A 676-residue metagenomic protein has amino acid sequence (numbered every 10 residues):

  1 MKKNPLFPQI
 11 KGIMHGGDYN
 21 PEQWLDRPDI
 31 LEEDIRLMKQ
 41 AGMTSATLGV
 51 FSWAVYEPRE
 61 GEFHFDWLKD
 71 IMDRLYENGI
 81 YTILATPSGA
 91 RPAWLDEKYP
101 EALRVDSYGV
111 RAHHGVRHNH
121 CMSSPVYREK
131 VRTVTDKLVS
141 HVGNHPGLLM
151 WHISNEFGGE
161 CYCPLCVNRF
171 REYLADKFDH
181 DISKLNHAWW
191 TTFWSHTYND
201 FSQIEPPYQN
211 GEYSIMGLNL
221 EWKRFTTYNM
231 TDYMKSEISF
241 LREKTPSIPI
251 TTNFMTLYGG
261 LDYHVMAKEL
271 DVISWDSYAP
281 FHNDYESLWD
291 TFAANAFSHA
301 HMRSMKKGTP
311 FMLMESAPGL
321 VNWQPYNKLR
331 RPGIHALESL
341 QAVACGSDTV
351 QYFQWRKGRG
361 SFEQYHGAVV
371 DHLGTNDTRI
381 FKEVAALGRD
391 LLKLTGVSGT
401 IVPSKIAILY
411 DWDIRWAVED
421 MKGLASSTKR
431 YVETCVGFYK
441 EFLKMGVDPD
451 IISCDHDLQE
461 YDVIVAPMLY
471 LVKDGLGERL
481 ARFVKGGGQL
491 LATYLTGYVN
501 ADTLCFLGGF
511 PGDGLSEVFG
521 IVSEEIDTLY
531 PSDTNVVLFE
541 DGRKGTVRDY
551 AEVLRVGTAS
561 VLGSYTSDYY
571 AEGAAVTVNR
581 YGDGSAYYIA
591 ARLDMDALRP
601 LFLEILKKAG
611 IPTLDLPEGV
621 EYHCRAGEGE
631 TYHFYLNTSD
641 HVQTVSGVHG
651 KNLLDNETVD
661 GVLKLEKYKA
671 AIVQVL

Functional and structural regions predicted by a protein language model:
M1-S45, P58, D73, V397: N-terminal carbohydrate-binding accessory modules
K11-H15, G42-T44, Y76-T82, N144-L149 (+6 more regions): Short, well-ordered coil/turn segments that N-cap beta-strands
H15-L25, F51-D66, H113-R132, S154-C161 (+6 more regions): The substrate-binding groove and active-site-proximal loops of carbohydrate-active enzymes, especially glycoside
G17, M38, A46, L75 (+8 more regions): Conserved, mostly hydrophobic/aromatic
W24-Q40, R132-K137, M255-V265, R331-S339: Short, acidic/polar
E32-Q40, T47-V110, V139, E237-K244 (+1 more regions): Aromatic-lined substrate-binding rim segments of carbohydrate-active enzymes
G109-F297: Polysaccharide-binding and catalytic clefts of secreted carbohydrate-active enzymes
F201-I204, K235, S247, A267 (+2 more regions): Carbohydrate-binding surfaces of carbohydrate-active enzymes
